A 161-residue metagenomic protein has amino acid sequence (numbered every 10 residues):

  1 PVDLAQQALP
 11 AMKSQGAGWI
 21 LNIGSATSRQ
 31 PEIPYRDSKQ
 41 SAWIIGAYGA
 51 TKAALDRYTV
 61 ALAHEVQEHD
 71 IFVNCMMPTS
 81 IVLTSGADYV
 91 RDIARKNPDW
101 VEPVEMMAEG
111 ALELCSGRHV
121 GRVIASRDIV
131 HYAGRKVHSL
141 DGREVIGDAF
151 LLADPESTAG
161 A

Functional and structural regions predicted by a protein language model:
P1-A5, W19, R29, L55 (+2 more regions): Conserved internal alpha-helix within the Rossmann fold of NAD(P)-dependent oxidoreductases
A5-Q6, V60: A short, exposed helix-loop element centered on a Lys and neighboring polar residues
K13, W19-E68, T79-I81: Catalytic loop of short-chain dehydrogenase/reductase
I33-S38, D88-V90, H138-G142: Short, flexible, mixed-charge acidic loops at enzyme active sites
Q40-I45, G86-M106: Catalytic Tyr-x(3-8)-Lys segment
I71-D92: Flexible, glycine-rich beta-alpha linker
C75, A94-A161: C-terminal helical subdomain
